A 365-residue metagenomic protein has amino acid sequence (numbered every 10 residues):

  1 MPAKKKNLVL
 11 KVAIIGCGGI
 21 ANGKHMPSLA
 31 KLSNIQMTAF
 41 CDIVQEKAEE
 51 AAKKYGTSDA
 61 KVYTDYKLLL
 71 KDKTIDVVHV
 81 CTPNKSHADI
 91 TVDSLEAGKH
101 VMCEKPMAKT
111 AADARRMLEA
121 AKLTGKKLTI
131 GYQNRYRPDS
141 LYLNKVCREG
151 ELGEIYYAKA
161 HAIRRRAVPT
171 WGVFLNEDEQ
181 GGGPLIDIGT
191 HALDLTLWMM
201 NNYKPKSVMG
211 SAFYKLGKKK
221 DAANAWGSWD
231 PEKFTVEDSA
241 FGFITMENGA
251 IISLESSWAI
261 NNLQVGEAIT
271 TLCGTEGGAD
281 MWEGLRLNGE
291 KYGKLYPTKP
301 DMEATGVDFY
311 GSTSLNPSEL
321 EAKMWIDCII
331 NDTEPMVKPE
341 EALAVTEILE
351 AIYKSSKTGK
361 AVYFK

Functional and structural regions predicted by a protein language model:
M1-V9, V77-H79, R115, L123 (+2 more regions): C-terminal helix-rich "cap/oligomerization" subdomain common to oxidoreductases
P2, L70-D72, D76-N84, A88-R135 (+1 more regions): Beta-strand-loop-alpha-helix segment that lines the small-molecule cofactor/substrate pocket of alpha/beta enzymes
P2-G56: N-terminal Rossmann-like dinucleotide-binding module
A3, L8, P169, D194-N288 (+1 more regions): Contiguous beta-strand/loop segments that form the cofactor/metal-binding neighborhood of enzyme cores
I20, E46, G311-K323: Active-site loop of classical SDR/Rossmann-like NAD(P)-dependent oxidoreductases, centered on the catalytic Tyr-X3-Lys
I20, N134-F234, G359: Predominantly a Rossmann-like dinucleotide-binding segment in NAD(P)-dependent oxidoreductases
A21, T64, C103, L128-I130 (+3 more regions): Hydrophobic residues in well-ordered beta-strands that form the structural core
D59-D65: Conserved SAM-binding strand-loop segment of SAM-dependent methyltransferases
